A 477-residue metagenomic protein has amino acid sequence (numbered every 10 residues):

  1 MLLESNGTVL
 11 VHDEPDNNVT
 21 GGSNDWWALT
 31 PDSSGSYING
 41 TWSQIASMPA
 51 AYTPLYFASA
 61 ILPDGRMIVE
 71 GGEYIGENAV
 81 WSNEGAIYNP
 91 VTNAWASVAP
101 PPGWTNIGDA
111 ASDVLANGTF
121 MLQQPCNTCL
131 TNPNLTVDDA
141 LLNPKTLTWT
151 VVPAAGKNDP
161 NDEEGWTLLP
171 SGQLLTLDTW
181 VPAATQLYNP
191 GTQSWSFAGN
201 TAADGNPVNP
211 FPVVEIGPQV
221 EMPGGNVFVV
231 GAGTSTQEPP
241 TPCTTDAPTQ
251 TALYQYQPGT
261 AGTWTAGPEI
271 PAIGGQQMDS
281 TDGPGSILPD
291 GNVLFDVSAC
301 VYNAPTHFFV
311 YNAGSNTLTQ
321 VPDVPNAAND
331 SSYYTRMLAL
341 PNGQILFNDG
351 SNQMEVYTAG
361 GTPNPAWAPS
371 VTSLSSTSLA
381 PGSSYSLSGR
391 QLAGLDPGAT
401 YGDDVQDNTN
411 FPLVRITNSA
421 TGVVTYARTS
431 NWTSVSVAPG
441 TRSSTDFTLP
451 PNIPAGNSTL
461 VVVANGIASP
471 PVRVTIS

Functional and structural regions predicted by a protein language model:
M1-S477: Kelch-like beta-propeller repeat domains
